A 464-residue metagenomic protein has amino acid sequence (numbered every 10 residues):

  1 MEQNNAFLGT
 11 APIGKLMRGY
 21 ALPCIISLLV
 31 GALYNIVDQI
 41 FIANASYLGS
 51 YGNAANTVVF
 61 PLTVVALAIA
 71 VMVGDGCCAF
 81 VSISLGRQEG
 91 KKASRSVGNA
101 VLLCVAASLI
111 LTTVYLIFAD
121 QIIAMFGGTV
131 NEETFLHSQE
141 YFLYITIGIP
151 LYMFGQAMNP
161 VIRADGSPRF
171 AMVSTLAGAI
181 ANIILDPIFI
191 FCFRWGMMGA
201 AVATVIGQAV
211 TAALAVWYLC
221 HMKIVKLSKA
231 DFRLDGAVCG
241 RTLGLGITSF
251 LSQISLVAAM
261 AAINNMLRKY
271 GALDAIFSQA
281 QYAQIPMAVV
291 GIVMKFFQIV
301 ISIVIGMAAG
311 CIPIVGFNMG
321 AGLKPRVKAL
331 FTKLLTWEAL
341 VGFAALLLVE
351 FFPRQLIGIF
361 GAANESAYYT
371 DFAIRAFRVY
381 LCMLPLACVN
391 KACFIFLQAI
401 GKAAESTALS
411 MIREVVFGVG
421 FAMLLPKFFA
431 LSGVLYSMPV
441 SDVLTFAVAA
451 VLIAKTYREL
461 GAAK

Functional and structural regions predicted by a protein language model:
M1-P23, V81-G148, C192-I247, V315-M383 (+1 more regions): Short alpha-helical transmembrane segments in multi-pass integral membrane proteins
G14-L33, V37, L62-I69, I147 (+5 more regions): Residue-level signal for short hydrophobic patches within transmembrane helices of multi-pass membrane transporters
G19-D38, Y144, G178, G207-T211 (+2 more regions): Transmembrane helical elements of multi-pass membrane transporters/channels
C24, L28, I40, A79 (+15 more regions): Transmembrane alpha-helix boundary and packing residues in multipass membrane permease domains and related
L29, L33-A54, I123-E132, I188-R194 (+5 more regions): Helix-terminus/linker motif at the lipid-water interface of multi-pass membrane proteins
S50-P61, S138, F142, A201 (+2 more regions): Small-residue hotspots at the loop-to-helix junctions and early N-terminal turns of transmembrane alpha-helices
N53-T113, Y152-A171, M287-P353, A387-L409: Small-residue-rich hydrophobic transmembrane alpha-helices
G74, Y144-R163, A171-N182, A200-A213 (+5 more regions): Short runs within selected transmembrane alpha-helices of multi-pass transporters and secretion channels
